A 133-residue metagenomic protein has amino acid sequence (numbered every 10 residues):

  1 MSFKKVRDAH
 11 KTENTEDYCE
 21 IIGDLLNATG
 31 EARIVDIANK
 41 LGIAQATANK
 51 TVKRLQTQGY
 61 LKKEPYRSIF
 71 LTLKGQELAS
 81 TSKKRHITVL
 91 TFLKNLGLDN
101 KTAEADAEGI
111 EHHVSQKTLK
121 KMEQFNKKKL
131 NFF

Functional and structural regions predicted by a protein language model:
F3-I43: N-terminal helix-turn-helix DNA-binding core of bacterial DNA-binding proteins
N14-D17, R33, K74, R85 (+1 more regions): N-terminal positioning helix adjacent to the helix-turn-helix/winged-helix DNA-binding module
E20, K50, A105: DNA-binding alpha-helical recognition surfaces that contact promoter or target DNA
I34-P65, I69: Canonical helix-turn-helix DNA-binding module
K40, L78, N95: Residues within the alpha-helical elements of helix-turn-helix
R67-R85: Basic, amphipathic "hinge/linker" alpha-helix immediately C-terminal to the N-terminal HTH DNA-binding motif
R85-Q116: Arg/Lys-rich, alpha-helical DNA-contact motif
A105-F133: C-terminal regulatory/oligomerization modules of transcriptional regulators
